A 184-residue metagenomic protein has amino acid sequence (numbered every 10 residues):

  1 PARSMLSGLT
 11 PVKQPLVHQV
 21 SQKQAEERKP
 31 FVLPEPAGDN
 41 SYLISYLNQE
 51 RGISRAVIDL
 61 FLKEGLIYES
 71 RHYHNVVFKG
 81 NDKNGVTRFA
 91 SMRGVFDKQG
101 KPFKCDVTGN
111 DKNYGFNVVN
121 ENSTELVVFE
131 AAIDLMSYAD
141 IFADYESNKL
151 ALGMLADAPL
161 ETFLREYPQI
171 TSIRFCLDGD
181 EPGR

Functional and structural regions predicted by a protein language model:
P1-M5, L60-I67: Short, small/acidic-rich helices and loops at N termini and domain boundaries of DNA replication/processing enzymes
P1-Y46: Non-catalytic accessory segments of DNA primases and related replication-initiation nucleases
I44-R55, N81: Serine endopeptidase catalytic core focused on the charge-relay Asp
E50-G65, D144-M154: Short, well-structured beta-strand/strand-turn elements
R71-E166: Phosphate-handling DNA/RNA-contact segment within nucleic-acid enzymes
V128, I170-P182: Acidic beta-strand-to-loop metal/phosphate-binding motif
L155-P159, L177-R184: Acidic, metal-coordinating catalytic cores used for nucleic-acid/nucleotide bond scission and strand-transfer chemistry
